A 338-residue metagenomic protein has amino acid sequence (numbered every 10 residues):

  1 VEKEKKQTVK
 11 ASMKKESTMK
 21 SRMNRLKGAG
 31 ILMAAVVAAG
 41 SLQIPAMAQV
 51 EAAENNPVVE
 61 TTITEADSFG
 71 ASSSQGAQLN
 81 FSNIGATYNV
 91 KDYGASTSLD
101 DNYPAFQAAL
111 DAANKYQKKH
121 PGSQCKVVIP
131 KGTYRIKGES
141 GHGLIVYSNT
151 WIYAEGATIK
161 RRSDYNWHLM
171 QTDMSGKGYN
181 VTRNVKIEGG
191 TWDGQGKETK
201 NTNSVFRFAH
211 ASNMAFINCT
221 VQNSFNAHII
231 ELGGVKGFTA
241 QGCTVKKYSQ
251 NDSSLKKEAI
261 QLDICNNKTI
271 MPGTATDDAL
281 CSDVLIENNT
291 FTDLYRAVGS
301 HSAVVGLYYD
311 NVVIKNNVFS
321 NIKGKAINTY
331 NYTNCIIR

Functional and structural regions predicted by a protein language model:
G40-T61: Sec-dependent signal peptide cleavage junction
N56-F106: Right-handed parallel beta-helix/beta-solenoid
L79, Q107-K119, R135-S148, E231 (+3 more regions): Short, T/G/N/S-enriched strand-turn elements that build extracellular solenoid repeat scaffolds
V90-V128: Acidic Gly/Asp/Thr-rich repetitive segments characteristic of extracellular carbohydrate-active and adhesion proteins
L110, Q117-D173, W192: N-terminal extracellular ligand-recognition/capping segment immediately after the signal peptide
G138-G141, R161-W167, Q195-S204, F225-L232 (+5 more regions): Short glycine/acidic-rich loop motifs that flank beta-strands on beta-rich extracellular proteins
Y147-T150, A154, T182, I187 (+15 more regions): Parallel beta-helix/beta-solenoid
